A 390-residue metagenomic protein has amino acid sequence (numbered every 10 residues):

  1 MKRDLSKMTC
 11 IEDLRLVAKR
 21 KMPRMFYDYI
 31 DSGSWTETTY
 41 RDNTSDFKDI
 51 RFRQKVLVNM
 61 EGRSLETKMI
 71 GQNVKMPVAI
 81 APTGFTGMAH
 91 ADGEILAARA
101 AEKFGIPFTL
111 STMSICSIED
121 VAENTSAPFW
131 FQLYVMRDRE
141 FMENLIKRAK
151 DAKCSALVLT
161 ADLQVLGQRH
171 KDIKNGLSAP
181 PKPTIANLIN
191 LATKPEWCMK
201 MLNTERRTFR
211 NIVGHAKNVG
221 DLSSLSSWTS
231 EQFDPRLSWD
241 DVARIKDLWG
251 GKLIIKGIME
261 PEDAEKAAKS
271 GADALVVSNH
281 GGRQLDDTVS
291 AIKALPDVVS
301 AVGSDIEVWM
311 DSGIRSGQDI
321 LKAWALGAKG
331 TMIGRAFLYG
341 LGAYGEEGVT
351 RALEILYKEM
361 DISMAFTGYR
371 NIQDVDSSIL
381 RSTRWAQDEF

Functional and structural regions predicted by a protein language model:
M1-G71, G176-L237, Q373-V375, R381-F390: An N-cap/entry alpha-helix motif that binds or orients negatively charged groups
M1-K48, K293-D311, R315-F390: Alpha/beta catalytic cores of nucleotide-metabolism and tRNA/nucleoside-modifying enzymes
S34-W35, T112-C116, R137, M259 (+1 more regions): Short beta->alpha linker loops
R51, E66-K68, P77-A81, P107-T109 (+2 more regions): Short, conserved beta-strand segments within well-ordered enzyme catalytic domains that often line or immediately flank
V74-M113: Glycine-rich active-site/cofactor-binding loop and its immediate structural neighborhood
A79-F85, P128-Y134, S226-W228: Short, basic, glycine/proline-bearing loop/turn elements
F85, R99, N124, E140-M310 (+2 more regions): Alpha/beta enzyme core
K103-N124, P128-M142: A gly/proline- and charged-residue-enriched helix-loop-helix capping module
